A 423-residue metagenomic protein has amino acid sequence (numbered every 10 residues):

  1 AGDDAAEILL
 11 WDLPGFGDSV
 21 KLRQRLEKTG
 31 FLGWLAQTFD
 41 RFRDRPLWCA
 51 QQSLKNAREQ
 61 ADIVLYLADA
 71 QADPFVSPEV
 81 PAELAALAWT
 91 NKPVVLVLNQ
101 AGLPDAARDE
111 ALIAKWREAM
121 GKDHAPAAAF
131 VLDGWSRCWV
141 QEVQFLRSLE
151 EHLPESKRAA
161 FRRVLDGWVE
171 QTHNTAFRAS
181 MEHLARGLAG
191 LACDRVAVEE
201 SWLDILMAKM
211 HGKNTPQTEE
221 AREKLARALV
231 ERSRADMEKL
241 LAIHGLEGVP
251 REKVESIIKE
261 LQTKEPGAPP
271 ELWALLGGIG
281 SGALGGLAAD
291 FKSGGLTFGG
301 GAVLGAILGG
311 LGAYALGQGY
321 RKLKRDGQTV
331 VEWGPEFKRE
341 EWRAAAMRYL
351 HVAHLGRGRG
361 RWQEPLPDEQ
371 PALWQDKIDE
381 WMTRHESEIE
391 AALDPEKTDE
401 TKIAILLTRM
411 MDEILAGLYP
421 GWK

Functional and structural regions predicted by a protein language model:
A1, E219-F291: Add "or lipid-surface remodeling" -> "...that mediate pore formation, membrane permeabilization, membrane fusion
A1-D40, L275-G285, K322, D326-V331: Conserved G1/Walker A P-loop phosphate-binding module
G2-I8, K21-A129: Conserved C-terminal guanine-recognition region of P-loop GTPase G domains, centered on the G4
L9-D12, F16-D18, K292, L296 (+2 more regions): Flexible phosphate-sensing "switch/lid" loops adjacent to ATP/NTP-binding sites across phosphate-transfer
Q100-A179: Canonical P-loop GTPase G-domain recognition
K157-E219, M411, L415-W422: Alpha-helical transmembrane helix bundles of large polytopic membrane transport and channel proteins
L296-A353: Membrane-engaging insertion elements
T329-K423: Amphipathic, membrane-inserting segments
